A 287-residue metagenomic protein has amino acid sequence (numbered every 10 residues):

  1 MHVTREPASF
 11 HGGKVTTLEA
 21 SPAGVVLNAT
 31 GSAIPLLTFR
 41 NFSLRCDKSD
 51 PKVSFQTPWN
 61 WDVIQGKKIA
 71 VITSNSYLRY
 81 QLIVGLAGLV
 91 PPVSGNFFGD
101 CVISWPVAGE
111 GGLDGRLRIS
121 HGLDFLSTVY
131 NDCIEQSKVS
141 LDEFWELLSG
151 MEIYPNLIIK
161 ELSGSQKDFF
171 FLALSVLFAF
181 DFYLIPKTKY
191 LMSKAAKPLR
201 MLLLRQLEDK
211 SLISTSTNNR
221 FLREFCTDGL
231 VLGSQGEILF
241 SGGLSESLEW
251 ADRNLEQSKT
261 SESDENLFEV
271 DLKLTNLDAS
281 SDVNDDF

Functional and structural regions predicted by a protein language model:
H2-E6, F10-D62, A70: A short, flexible loop at the N-terminus of ABC-type nucleotide-binding domains that lies
T38, L44-D62, K68-S74, I83-L86 (+5 more regions): Glycine-rich phosphate-binding loops of nucleotide-dependent enzymes
T38, Q65-N131: ABC ATPase nucleotide-binding domain signature region
R45-S49, C101-K197, M201-L203: ABC-family P-loop ATPase nucleotide-binding domains
A195, L202-N218: Conserved catalytic loops of ABC-family nucleotide-binding domains
T217-F225: Conserved H-loop
E224-L232: Conserved catalytic segment of ABC-fold P-loop ATPases
L232-T275: Conserved beta-strand-loop-alpha-helix hinge in the C-terminal portion of ABC ATPase nucleotide-binding domains
